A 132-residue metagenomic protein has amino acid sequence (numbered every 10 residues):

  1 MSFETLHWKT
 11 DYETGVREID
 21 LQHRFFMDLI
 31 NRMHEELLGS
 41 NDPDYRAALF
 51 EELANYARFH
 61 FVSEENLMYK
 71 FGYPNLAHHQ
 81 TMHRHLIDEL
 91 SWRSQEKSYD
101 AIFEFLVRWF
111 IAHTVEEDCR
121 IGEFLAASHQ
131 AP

Functional and structural regions predicted by a protein language model:
M1-P132: Small-residue-biased structural context
